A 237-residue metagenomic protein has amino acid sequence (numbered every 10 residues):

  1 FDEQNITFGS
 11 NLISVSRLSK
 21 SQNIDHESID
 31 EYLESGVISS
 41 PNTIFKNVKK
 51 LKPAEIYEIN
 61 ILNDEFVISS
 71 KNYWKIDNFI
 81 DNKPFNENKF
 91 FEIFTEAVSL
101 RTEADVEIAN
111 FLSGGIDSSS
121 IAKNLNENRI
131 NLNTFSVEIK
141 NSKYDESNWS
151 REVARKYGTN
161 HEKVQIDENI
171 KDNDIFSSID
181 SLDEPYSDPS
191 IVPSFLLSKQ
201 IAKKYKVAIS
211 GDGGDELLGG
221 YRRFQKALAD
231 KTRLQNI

Functional and structural regions predicted by a protein language model:
F1-L182, S194, S198: Cysteine-centered catalytic environments shared across enzyme families
S10, S136, S190, D212-G213 (+1 more regions): Glycine-rich, histidine-containing beta strand-loop boundary motifs that form or position
R17, E87, S190, K206 (+1 more regions): Short, charged/polar low-complexity linear motifs in solvent-exposed/disordered segments
S118, S147, P189, G213-L217: Generic detector of well-ordered alpha-helical packing
E184-D188: Acceptor-substrate binding/catalytic loop of class I
L196-I237: Active-site adenylate/phosphate-handling loop in enzymes that bind or generate adenylated species
